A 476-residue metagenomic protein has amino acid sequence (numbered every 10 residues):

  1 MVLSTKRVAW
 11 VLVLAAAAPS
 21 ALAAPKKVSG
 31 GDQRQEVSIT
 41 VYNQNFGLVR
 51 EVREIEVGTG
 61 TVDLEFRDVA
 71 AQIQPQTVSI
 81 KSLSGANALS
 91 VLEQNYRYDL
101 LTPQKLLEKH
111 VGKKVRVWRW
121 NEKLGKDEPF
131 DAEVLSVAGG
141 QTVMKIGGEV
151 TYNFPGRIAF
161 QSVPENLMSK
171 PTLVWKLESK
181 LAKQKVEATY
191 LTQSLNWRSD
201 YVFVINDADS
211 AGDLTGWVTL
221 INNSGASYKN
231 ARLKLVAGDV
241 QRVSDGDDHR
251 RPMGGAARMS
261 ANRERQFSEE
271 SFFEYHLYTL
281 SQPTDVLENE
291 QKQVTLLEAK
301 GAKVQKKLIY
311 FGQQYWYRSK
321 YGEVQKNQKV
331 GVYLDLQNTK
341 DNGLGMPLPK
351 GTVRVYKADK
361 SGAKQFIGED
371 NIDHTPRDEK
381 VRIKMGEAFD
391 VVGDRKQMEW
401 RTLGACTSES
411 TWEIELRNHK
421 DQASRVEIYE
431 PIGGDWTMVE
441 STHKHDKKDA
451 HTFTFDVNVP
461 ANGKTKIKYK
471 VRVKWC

Functional and structural regions predicted by a protein language model:
V2-R7, A16-C476: Long, intrinsically disordered, low-complexity accessory segments associated with secretion and vesicular trafficking
